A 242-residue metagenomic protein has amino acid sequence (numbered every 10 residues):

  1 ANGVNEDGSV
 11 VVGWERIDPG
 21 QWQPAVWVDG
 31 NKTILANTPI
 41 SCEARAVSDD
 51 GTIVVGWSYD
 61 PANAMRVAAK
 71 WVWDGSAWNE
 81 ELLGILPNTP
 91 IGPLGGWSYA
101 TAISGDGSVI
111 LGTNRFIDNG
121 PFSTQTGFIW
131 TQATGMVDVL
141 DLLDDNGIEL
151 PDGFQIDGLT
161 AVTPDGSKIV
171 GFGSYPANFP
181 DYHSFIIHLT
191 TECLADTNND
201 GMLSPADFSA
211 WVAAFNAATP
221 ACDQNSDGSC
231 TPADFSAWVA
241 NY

Functional and structural regions predicted by a protein language model:
A1-E192: Conserved "turn/edge" positions that cap or connect secondary-structure elements within repeat/scaffolded domains
G147-P151, P176, H183-Y242: Cellulosome-associated attachment modules in secreted, modular CAZymes
